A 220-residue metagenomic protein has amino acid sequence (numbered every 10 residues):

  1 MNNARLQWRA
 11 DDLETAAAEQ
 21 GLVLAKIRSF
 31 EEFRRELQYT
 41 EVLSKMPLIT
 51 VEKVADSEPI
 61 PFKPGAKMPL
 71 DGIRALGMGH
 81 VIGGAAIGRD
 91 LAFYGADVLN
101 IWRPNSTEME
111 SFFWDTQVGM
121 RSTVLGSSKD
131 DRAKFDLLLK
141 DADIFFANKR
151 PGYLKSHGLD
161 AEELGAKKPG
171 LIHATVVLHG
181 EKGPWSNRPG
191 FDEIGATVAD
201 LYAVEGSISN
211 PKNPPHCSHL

Functional and structural regions predicted by a protein language model:
M1-T107, K140-D141, L164-T175: Acyl-CoA thioester-binding alpha/beta core of soluble enzymes
Q20, E163-L220: Active-site-adjacent "lid/gating" segments in soluble enzymes
V42-S44, T116-G119, P189-I194: Short, hinge-like loop/turn segments at secondary-structure boundaries
H80, S127, R150-P151, V177-L178 (+1 more regions): Short glycine-/small-residue-rich Rossmann-like dinucleotide-binding loops
G83-G84, S106-M109, Y153-K155, G180-G183: Flexible loop/turn segments at secondary-structure boundaries
G95, G119-M120, A142, F191: Short, well-ordered alpha-helix to beta-strand connector turns
A96, N100-G126, D131: Glycine-rich phosphate-binding loop and adjoining beta1-alpha1-beta2 segment of Rossmann-like nucleotide-binding folds
R121-A166: A structured beta-alpha segment of the ubiquitous adenosine-cofactor-binding alpha/beta core
